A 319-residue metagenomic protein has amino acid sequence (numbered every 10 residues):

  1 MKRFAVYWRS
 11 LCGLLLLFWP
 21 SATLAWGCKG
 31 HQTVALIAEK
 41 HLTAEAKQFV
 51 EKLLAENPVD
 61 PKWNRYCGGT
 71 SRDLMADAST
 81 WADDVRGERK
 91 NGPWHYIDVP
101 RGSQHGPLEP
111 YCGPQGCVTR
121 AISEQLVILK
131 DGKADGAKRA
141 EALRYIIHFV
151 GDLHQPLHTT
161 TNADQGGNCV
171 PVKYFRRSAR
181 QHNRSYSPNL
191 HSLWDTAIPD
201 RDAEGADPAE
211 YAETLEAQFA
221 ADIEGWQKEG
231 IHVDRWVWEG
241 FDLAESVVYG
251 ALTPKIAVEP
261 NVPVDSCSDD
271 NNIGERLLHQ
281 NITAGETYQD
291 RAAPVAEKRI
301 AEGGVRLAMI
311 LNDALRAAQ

Functional and structural regions predicted by a protein language model:
M1-C12: Bacterial N-terminal signal peptides that target proteins for export
L16-L17: Hydrophobic alpha-helical segments of integral membrane proteins
P20-A22: N-terminal signal peptide c-region/cleavage motif recognized by signal peptidases
L24-F149, P156-Q319: N-terminal, motif-rich segments that launch catalysis or mediate targeting to/interaction with membranes, typified by
